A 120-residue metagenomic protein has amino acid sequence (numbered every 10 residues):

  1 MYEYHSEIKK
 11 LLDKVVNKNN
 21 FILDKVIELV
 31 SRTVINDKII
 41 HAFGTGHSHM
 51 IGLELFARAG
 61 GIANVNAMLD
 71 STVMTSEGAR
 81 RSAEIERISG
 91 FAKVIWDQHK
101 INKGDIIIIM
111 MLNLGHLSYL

Functional and structural regions predicted by a protein language model:
M1-N17: Generic N-terminal amphipathic, Lys/Arg-enriched alpha-helix
Y2, S6, F21-D24, S89 (+1 more regions): Generic alpha-helical secondary structure signal
L11, V26-L29, F91: A ubiquitous structural signal for well-ordered alpha-helices
N17-F21, A83-E86: Short, surface-exposed alpha-helical recognition segments that flank or form part of ligand/macromolecule-binding
K18-T33: A short, well-structured juxtamembrane/interface segment
A42-L120: Glycine-rich phosphate-binding loops that contact phosphosugars or nucleotide phosphates
